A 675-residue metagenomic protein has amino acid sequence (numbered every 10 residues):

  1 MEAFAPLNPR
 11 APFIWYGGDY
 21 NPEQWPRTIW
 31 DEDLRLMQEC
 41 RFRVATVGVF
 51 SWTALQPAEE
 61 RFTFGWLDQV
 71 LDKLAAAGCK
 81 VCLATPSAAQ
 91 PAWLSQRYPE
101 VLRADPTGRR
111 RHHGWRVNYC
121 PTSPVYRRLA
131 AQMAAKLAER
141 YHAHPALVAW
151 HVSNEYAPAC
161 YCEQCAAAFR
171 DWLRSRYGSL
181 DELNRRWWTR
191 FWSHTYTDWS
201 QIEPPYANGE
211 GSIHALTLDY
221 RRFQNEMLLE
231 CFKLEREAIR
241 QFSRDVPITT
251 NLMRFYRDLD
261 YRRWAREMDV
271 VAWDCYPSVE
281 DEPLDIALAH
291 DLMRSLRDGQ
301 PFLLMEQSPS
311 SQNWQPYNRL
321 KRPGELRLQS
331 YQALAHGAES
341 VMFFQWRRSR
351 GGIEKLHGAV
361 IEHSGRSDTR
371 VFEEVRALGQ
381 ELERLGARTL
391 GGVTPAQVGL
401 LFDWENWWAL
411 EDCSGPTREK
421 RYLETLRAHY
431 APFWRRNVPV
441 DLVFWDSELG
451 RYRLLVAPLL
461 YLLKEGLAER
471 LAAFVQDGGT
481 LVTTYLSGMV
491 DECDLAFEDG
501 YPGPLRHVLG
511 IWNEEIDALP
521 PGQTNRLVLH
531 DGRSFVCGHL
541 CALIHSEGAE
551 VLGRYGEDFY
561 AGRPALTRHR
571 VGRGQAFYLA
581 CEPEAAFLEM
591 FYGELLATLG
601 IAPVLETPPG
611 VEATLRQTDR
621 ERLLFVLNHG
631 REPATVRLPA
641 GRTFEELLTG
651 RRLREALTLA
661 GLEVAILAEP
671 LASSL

Functional and structural regions predicted by a protein language model:
M1-T46, P57, D72-A76, K80 (+1 more regions): N-terminal carbohydrate-binding accessory modules
P12-I14, R41-R43, A75-V81, A143-V148 (+7 more regions): Short, well-ordered coil/turn segments that N-cap beta-strands
W15-R27, F50-G65, H112-A131, S153-C160 (+6 more regions): The substrate-binding groove and active-site-proximal loops of carbohydrate-active enzymes, especially glycoside
G18, M37, A45, L74 (+8 more regions): Conserved, mostly hydrophobic/aromatic
W25-E39, A130-K136, M253-W264, R322-S330: Short, acidic/polar
E32-Q38, T46-R109, E235-F242, Y461: Aromatic-lined substrate-binding rim segments of carbohydrate-active enzymes
T107-V270, D274-L288: Polysaccharide-binding and catalytic clefts of secreted carbohydrate-active enzymes
W199-I202, D245, R254, A265 (+1 more regions): Carbohydrate-binding surfaces of carbohydrate-active enzymes
